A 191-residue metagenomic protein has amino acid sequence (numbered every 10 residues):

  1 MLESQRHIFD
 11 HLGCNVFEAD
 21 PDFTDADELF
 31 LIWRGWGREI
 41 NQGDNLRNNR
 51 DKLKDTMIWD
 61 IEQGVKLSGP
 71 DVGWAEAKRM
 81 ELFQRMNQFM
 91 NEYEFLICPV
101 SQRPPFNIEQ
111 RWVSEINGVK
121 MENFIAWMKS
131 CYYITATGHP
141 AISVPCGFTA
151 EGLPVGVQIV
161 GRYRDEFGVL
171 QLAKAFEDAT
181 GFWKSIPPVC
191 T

Functional and structural regions predicted by a protein language model:
M1-I32, V65-K66, D71: Gly/Ser-rich, acidic/histidine-flanked active-site/gating loops
E3-L12, L67, V72-E76, Q84 (+3 more regions): Structural helix-boundary/capping segments
F17, R34-N87, P99, R103 (+3 more regions): Short helix-loop capping/hinge segments that flank enzyme active sites or metal/cofactor-binding pockets
D22-T24, R103-P104, F148, C190: Conserved beta-strand edge residues that scaffold enzyme active sites
F23, F30, W59, F83 (+2 more regions): Tryptophan-centric aromatic hotspots in well-structured domains and transmembrane helices
F30-G35, V113-S114, V157-I159: Short low-complexity, flexible loop/linker segments enriched in glycine and/or proline with clustered acidic
W74, F106-W127: Short, surface-exposed loop/helix-turn segments at secondary-structure junctions that function as lids/hinges flanking
E94-L96: Conserved acidic residues
